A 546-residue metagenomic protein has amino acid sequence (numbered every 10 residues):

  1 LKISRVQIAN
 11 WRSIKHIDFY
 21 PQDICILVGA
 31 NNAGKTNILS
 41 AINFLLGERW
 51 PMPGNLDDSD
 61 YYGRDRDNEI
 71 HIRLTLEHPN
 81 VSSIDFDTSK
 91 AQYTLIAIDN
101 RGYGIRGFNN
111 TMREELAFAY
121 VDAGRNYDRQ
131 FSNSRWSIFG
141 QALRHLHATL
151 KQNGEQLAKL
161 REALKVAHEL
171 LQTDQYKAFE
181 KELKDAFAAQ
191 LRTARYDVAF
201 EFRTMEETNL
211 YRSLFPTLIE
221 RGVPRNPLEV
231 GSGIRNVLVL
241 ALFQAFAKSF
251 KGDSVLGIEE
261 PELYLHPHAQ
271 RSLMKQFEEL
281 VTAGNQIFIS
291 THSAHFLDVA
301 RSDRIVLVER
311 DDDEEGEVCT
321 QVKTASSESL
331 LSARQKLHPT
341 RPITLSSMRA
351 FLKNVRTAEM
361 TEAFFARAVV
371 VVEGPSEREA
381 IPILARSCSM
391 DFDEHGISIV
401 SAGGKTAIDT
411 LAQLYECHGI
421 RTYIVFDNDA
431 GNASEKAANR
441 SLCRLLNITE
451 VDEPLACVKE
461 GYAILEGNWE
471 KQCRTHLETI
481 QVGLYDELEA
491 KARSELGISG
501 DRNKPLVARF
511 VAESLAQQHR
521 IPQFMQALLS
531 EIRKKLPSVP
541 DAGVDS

Functional and structural regions predicted by a protein language model:
L1-L27, N32-G47, T217-E359, E379 (+1 more regions): Switch/communication elements of ASCE P-loop NTPase nucleotide-binding domains
F19, G63-D67, N110-E114, F246-K251 (+6 more regions): Conserved catalytic network of the ASCE P-loop NTPase/AAA+ motor domain
I26, L39-V81: Conserved P-loop NTP-binding catalytic core
F44, H78-V81, R125-D128, E262 (+6 more regions): Conserved nucleotide-binding/hydrolysis micro-motifs of P-loop NTPases
D67-I72, E114-F118, R301-R304, E394-G396 (+2 more regions): Short glycine-/polar-rich loops that comprise or flank the Walker A/P-loop and associated switch/sensor motifs
H71-R73, E77-K159: Electropositive, glycine-dotted interaction segments that contact anionic polymers or phosphate-rich ligands
Q130, A142-L238, L242-V255: Extended helical coiled-coil dimerization/tether regions that scaffold and oligomerize large DNA-maintenance assemblies
P339-T340, L345-V371, P375-S546: Acidic, Mg2+-coordinating catalytic modules of nucleic-acid enzymes
